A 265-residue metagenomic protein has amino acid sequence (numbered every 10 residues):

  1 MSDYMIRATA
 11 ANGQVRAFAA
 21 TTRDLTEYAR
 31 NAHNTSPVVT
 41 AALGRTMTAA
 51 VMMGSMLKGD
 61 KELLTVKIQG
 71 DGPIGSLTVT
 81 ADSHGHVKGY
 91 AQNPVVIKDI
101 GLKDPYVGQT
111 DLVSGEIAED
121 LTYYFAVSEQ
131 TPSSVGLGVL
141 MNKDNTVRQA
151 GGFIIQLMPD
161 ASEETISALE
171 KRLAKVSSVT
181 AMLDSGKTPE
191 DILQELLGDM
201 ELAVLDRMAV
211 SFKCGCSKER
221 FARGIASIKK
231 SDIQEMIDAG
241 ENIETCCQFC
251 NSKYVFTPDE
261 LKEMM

Functional and structural regions predicted by a protein language model:
S2-D206: Interaction interfaces in information-processing and related assembly proteins
A174-M265: Cys/His-clustered metal-coordination modules, chiefly Zn-binding fingers
